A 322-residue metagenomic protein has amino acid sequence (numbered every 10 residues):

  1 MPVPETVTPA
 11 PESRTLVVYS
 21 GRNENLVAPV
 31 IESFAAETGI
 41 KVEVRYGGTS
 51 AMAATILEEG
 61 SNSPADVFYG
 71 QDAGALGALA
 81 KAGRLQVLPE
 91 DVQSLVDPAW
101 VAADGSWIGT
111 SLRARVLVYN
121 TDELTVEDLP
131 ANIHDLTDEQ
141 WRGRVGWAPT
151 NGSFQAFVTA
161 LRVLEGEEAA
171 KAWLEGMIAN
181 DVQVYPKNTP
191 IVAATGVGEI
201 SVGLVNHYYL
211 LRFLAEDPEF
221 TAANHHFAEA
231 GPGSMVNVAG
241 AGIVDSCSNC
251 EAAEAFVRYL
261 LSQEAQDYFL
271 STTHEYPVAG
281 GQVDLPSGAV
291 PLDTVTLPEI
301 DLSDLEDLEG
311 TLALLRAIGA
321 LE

Functional and structural regions predicted by a protein language model:
M1-T15, E322: Short, low-complexity disordered leader/linker segments with a strong preference for bacterial N-terminal type II
R14-L16, I40, S63-A65, W141-V145 (+3 more regions): Loop/turn elements at helix/coil->beta-strand transitions in domains of secreted/extracellular proteins
S20-A28, G47-A51, L57, S63-I200 (+1 more regions): Extracytoplasmic ligand-binding site segments that recognize negatively charged/polar headgroups
P29-V44: Short alpha-helix C-terminal cap/hinge motif
V116-E123, V236-N249, Y268-S271: A bilobed periplasmic-binding-protein/Venus flytrap-type ligand-binding module shared by bacterial periplasmic
G143-A148, Y259-Q282: Periplasmic-binding protein-like
E168-A170, E275-E322: An extracytoplasmic/periplasmic, membrane-proximal ligand-sensing/linker region
P186-S246, G281-G288: Extracytoplasmic/periplasmic substrate-binding proteins
